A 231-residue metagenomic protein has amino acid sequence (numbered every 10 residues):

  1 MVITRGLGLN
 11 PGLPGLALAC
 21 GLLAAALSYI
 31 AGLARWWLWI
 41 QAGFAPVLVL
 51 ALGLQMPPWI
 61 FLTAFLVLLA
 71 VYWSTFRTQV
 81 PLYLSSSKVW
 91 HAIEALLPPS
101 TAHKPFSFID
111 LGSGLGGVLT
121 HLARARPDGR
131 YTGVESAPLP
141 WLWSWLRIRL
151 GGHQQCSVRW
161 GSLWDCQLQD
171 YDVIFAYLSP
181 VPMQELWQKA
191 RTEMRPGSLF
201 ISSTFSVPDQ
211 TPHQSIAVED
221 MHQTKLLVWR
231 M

Functional and structural regions predicted by a protein language model:
M1-L7, P14, L18-A19, L62-A64 (+3 more regions): Contiguous hydrophobic segments
M1-V71: N-terminal auxiliary segments of SAM/dcSAM-dependent transferases
P11-P14, P46, P98-P99, P105 (+2 more regions): Proline-rich intrinsically disordered, low-complexity coils
L68-L69, W145-R147, S215-I216: Intrinsically disordered, low-complexity boundary segments flanking structured domains
T75-E193, L199: Membrane-proximal soluble helical/coiled-coil segments that couple transmembrane anchors to catalytic or regulatory
V181-M231: C-terminal substrate-binding/active-site "lid" region of AdoMet-derived donor-dependent transferases
